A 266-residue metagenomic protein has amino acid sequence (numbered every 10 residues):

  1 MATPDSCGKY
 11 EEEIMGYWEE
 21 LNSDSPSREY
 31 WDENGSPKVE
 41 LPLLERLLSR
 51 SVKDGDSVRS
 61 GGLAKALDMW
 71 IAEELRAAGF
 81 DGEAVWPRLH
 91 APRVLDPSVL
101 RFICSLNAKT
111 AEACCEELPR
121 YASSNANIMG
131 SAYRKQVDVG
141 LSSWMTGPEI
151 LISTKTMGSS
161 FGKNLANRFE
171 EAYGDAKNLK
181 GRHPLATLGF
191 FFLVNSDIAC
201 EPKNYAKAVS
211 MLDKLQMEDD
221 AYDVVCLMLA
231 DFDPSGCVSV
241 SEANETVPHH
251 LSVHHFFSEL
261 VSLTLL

Functional and structural regions predicted by a protein language model:
M1-E40, V52-S60, E74-D81, L185 (+1 more regions): C-terminal tail/extension regions appended to the core domain(s) of diverse proteins
L47-V52, I152-T156: A short small-residue
S49-N125: Acidic-basic catalytic patches of nuclease active cores, encompassing PD-(D/E)XK and other metal-cofactor nuclease
S60-L67, A132, N164, R168 (+2 more regions): Phosphate/oxyanion-binding active-site loops and adjacent basic polyanion-contact surfaces
N125-N127, V137-L141, S160, Y173-K180 (+1 more regions): Short secondary-structure capping micro-motifs at structural edges
M129-A132, C200: Active-site glycine- and acidic-residue-rich loops that bind and position anionic ligands or nucleotide-like cofactors
A132-K135, G140-L151: Active-site beta-strand-loop-beta-strand hairpin of nuclease catalytic cores that positions key catalytic residues
K155-Y205: Catalytic cores of nucleic-acid endonucleases
